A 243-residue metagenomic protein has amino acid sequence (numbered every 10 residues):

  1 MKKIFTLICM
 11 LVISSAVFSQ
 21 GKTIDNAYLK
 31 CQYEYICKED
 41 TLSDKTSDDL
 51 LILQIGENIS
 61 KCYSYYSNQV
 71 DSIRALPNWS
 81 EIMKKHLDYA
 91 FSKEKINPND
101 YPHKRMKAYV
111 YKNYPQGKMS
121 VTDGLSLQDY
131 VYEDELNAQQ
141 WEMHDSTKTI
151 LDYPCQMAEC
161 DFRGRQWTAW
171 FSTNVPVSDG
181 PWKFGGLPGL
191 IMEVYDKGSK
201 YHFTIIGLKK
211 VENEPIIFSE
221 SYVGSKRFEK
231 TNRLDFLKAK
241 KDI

Functional and structural regions predicted by a protein language model:
M1-N26: Bacterial Sec-dependent N-terminal signal peptides
F5, S64-Y65, D152, G185: N-terminal, helix-rich and Lys/Arg-enriched segments in bacterial and organellar proteins
I13-S15, S19, I73-A75, T168-A169 (+1 more regions): Alpha-helix boundary/interfacial micro-motifs
Q20-A138, H144-T147, P154, S199-I243: Extracellular or lumenal secretory-pathway regions
I150-L151, F162: Structural motif
Q156-E220: Gly/Pro-enriched, hydrophobic low-complexity segments that function as extracytoplasmic propeptides/linkers
